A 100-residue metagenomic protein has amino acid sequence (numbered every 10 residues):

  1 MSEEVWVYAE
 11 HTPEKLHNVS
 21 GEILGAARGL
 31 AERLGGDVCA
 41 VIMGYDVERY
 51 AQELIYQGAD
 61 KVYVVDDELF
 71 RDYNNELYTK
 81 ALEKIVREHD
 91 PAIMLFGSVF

Functional and structural regions predicted by a protein language model:
M1-F100: N-terminal glycine-rich FAD/FM-binding segment characteristic of electron-transfer flavoproteins
